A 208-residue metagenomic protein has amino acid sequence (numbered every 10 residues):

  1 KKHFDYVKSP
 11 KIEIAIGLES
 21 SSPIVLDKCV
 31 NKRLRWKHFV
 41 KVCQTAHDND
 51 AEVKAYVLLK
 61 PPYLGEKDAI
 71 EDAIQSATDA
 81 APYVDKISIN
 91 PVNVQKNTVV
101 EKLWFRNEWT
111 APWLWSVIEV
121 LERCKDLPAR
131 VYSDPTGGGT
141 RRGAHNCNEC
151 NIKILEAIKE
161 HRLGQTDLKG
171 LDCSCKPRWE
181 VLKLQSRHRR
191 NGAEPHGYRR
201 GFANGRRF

Functional and structural regions predicted by a protein language model:
K1, V30-D48, V84-I87, G138 (+1 more regions): Short N-terminal secondary-structure initiator segments
K1-V57: Radical SAM/AdoMet-radical enzyme domain recognition
V7-K11, L34-K37, I74-Q75, R106-W109 (+1 more regions): Short, low-complexity, polar/charged sequence segments that are solvent-exposed and flexible
I12-G17, F39-V42, D79-P82, A111-S116 (+1 more regions): Glycine-rich loops and low-complexity Gly/Arg-rich segments that provide flexible linkers or classic glycine-based
I24-R33, L58-D68, L103-E108: Surface-exposed cleft-lining segments at the edges of enzyme active sites
K37-T98, V117-P135: Conserved C-terminal portion of the radical SAM core fold that forms the substrate/S-adenosylmethionine-binding
K86, V92-F208: Auxiliary Fe-S-binding modules of radical SAM enzymes
